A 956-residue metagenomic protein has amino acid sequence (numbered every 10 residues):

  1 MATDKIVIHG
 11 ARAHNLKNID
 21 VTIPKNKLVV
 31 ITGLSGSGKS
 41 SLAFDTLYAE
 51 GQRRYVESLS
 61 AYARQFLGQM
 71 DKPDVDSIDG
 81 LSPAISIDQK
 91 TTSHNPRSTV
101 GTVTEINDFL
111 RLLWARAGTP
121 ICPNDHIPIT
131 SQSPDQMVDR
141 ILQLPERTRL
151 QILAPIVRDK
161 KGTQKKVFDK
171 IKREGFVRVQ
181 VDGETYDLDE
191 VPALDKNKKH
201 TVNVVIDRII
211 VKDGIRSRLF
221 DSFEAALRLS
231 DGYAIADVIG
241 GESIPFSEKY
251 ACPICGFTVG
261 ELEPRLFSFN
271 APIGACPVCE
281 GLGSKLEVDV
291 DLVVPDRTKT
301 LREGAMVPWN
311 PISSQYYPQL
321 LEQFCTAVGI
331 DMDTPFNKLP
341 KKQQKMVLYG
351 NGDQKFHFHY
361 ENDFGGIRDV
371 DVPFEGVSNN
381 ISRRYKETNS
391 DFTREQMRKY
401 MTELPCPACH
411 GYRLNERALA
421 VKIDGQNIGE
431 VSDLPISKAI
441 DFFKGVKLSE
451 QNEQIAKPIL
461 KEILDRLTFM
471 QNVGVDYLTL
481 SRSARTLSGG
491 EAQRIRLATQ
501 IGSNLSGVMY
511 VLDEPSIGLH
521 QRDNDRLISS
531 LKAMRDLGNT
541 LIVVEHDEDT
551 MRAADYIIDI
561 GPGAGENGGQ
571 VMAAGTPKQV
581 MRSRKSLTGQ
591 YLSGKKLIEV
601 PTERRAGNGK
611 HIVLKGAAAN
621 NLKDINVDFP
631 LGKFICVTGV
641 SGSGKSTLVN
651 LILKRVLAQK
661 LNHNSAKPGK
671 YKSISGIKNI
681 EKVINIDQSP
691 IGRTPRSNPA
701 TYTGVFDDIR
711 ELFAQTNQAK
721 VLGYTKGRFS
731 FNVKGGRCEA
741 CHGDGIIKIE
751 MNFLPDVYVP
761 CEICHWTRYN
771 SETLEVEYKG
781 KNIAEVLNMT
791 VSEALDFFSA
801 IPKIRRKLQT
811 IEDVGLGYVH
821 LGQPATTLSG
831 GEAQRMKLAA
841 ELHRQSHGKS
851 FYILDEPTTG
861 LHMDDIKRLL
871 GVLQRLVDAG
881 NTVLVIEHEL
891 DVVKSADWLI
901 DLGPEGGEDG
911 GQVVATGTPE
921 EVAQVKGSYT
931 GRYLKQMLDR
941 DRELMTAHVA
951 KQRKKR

Functional and structural regions predicted by a protein language model:
M1-R956: Conserved phosphate-binding elements of NTP-dependent enzyme cores
